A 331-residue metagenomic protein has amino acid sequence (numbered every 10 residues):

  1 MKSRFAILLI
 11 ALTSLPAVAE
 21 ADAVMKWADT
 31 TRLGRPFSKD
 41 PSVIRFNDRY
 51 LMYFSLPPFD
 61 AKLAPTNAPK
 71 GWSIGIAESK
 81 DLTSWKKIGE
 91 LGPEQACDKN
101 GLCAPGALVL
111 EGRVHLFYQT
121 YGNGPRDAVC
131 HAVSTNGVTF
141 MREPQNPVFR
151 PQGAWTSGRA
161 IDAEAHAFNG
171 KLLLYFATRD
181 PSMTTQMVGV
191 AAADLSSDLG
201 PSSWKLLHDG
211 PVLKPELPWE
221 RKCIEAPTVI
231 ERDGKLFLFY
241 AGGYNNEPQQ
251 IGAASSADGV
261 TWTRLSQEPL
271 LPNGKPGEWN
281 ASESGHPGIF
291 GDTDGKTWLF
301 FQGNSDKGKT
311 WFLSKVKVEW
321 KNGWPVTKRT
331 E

Functional and structural regions predicted by a protein language model:
M1-R4: Positively charged n-region of N-terminal signal peptides that target proteins for export
A6-S14: Bacterial N-terminal signal peptides
E20-E331: Carbohydrate-active catalytic/glycan-binding domains of CAZyme proteins, especially the secreted or lumenal ectodomains
